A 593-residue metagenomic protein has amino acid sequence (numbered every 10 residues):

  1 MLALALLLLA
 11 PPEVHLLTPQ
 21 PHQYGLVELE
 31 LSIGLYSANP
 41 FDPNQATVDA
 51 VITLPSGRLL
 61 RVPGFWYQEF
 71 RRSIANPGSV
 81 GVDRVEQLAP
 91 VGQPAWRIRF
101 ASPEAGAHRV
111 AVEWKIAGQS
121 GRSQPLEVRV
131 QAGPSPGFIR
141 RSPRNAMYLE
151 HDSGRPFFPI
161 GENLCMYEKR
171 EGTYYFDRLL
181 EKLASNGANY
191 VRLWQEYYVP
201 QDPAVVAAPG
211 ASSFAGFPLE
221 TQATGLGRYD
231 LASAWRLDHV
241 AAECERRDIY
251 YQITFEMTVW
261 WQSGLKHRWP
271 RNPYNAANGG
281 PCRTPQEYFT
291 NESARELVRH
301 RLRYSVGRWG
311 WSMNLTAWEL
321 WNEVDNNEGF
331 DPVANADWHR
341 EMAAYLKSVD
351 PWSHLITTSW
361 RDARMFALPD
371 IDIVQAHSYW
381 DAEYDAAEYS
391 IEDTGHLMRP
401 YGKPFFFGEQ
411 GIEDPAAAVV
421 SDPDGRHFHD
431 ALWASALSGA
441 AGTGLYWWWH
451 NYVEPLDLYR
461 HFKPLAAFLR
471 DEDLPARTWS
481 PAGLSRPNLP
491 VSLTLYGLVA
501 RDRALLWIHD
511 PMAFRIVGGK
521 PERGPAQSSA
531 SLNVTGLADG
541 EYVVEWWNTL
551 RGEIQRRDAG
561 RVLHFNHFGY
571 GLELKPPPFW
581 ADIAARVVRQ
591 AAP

Functional and structural regions predicted by a protein language model:
M1-A10: Sec-dependent N-terminal signal peptides
L17-L35, P40-T47, P525-S529: Contiguous beta-strand segments within globular domains
L31-G34, P94-P103, L574-P577: Short, hydrophobic beta-strand segments
Y36-A38, I412-A416, D424-A559, E573-P593: Aromatic- and carboxylate-lined catalytic core of secreted/periplasmic carbohydrate-active enzymes
T47, A117-Q119, G133-D385, P400: Active-site mouth of glycoside hydrolases
V51-R58, E69, W547-G552: Change "in extracellular beta-sheet-rich domains … of secreted and cell-surface proteins" to "in beta-sheet-rich domains
L60, F65-S73, S79-R144: Extended acidic/polar, glycine-enriched regions that form or flank non-catalytic beta-rich accessory modules
I249, G307, Y345, V349-L355 (+2 more regions): Catalytic-core region of carbohydrate-active enzymes that cleave or remodel glycosidic bonds
